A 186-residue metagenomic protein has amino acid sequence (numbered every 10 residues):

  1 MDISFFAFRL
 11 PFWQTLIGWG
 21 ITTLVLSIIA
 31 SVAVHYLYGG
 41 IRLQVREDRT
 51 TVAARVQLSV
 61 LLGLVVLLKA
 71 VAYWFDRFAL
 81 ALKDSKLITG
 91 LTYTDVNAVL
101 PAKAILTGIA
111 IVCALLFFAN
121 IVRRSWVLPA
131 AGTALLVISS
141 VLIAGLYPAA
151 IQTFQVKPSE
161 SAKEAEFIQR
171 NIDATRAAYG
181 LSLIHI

Functional and structural regions predicted by a protein language model:
M1-D2, F6-T175, Y179-S182: Contiguous transmembrane helix-bundle modules in multi-pass membrane proteins
I184-I186: Conserved small/polar residues in nucleotide/adenosyl-binding loops
